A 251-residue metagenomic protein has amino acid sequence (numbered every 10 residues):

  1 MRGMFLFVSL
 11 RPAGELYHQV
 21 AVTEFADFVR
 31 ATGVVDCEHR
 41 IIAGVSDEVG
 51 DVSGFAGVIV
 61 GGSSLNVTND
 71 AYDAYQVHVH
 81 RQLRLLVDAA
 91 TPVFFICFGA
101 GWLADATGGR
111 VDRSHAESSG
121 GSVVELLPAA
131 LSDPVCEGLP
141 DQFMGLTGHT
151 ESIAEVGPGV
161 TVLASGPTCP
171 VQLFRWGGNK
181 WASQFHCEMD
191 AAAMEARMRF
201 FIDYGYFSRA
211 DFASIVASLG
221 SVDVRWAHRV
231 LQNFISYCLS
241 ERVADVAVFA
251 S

Functional and structural regions predicted by a protein language model:
M1-A89, A210-S251: N-terminal beta1-alpha1 cap of cysteine-dependent amidohydrolase-like domains
Y17-H18, N69-A71, A104-A106, G157 (+2 more regions): Short glycine-/acidic-enriched loop or helix-start segments at secondary-structure transitions that form or flank
T23-E24, A74-H78, V111-D112, L163-A164 (+1 more regions): Glycine-rich, phosphate-binding/catalytic loops in enzymes
V35, Q82, A89-A90, Q142 (+2 more regions): Structured helix-beta-strand junction loops
S63-S64, A100, T150, C187: Active-site metal-binding loops of divalent metal-dependent hydrolases
S64-A130: Cysteine-nucleophile active-site neighborhood
T107-A192: Pocket-forming structural segment of enzyme catalytic cores
T161-A164, C169-S251: C-terminal and late-domain segments of enzyme folds
